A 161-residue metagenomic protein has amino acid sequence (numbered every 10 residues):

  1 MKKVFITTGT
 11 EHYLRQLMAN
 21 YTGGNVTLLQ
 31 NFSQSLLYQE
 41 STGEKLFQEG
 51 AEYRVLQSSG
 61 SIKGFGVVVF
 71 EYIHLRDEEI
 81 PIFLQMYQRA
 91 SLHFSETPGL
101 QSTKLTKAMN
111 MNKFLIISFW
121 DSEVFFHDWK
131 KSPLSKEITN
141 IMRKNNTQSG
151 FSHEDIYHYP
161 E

Functional and structural regions predicted by a protein language model:
M1-G99, K104-K113, V124-K131, S149-E161: Short S/T/G/P-rich N-terminal loop/turn motif that feeds into the first structured element of a domain
L134-E137, M142-Q148: Core catalytic alpha/beta fold that binds nucleotide/phospho-ligands
